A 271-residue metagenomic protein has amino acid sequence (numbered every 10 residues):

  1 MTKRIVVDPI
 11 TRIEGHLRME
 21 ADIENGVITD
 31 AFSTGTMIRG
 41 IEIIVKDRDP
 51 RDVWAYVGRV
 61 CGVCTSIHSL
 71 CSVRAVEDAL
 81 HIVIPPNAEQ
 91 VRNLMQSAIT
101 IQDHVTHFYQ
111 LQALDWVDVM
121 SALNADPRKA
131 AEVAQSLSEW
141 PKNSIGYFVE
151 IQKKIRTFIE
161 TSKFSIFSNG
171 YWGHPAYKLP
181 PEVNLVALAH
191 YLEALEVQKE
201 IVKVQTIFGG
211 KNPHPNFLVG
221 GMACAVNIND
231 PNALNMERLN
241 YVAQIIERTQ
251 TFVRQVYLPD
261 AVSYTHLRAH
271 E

Functional and structural regions predicted by a protein language model:
M1-R268: Active-site bordering "gate/hinge" segments that shape substrate access to catalytic or cofactor-binding pockets
